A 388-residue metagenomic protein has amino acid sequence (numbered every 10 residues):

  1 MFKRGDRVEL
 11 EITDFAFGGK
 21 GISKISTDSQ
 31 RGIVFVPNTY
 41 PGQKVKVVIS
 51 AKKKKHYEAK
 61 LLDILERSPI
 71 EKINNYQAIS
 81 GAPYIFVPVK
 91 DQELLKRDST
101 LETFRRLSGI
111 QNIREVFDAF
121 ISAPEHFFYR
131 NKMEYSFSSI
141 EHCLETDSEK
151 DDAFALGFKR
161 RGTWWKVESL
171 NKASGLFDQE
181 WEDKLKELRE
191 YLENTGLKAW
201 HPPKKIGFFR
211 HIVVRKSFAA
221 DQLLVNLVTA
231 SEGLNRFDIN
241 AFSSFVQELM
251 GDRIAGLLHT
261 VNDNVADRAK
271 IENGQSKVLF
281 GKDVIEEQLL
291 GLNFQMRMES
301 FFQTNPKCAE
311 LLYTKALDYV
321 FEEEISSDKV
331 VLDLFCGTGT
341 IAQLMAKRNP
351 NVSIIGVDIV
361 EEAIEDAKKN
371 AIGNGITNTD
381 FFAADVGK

Functional and structural regions predicted by a protein language model:
M1-N75, F158, T163: Terminal RNA-binding accessory module
F2-E11, F17, G21, G233-K388: Rossmann-like S-adenosyl-L-methionine
R31, W164-N171, Q222-V225, M296: Short small-residue beta-strand/loop micro-motif enriched in glycine and branched aliphatics
I49-A51, F137-E141, K216-F218, V261: Short, low-complexity Ser/Thr-rich regulatory SLiMs
K54, D63, C143-T146, E187-K205 (+7 more regions): Peripheral terminal and linker regions in Fe-S/redox and tRNA-modifying enzymes
L65-H201, A219: Extended interfacial segments that mediate partner engagement and assembly in macromolecular machines
W164-K204, F208-R210, S231-V265: Internal alpha/beta scaffold segment
V214, D221-A230, N293-R297: Short, aliphatic-rich beta-strand segments
